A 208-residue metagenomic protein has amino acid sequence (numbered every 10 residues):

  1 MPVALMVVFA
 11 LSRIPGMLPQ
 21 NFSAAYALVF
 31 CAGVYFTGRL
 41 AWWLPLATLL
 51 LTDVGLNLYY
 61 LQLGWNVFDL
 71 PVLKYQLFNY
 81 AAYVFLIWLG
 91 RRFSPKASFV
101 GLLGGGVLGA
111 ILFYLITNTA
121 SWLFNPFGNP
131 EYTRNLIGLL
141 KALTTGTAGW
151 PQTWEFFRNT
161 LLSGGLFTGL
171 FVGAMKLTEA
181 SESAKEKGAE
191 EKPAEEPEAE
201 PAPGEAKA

Functional and structural regions predicted by a protein language model:
M1-P45: Hydrophobic transmembrane alpha-helices
L5, W42-T52, L102-A110, F171: Central hydrophobic cores of alpha-helical transmembrane segments in multi-pass integral membrane proteins
L11-F22, A47-W88: Interfacial aromatic-anchored transmembrane helix boundaries in multi-pass membrane proteins
L11-S12, C31-R39, F85-K96, A174-E182: Structural signal for the C-terminal ends of transmembrane alpha-helices and the immediately following loop
A24-V29, F78-L86, S163, F167-T168: Hydrophobic core segments of transmembrane alpha-helices in multi-pass, intramembrane catalytic enzymes
W65-Y114, N118, V172: Short helix-perturbing small/polar motifs within transmembrane alpha-helices
A97-A180, A184-K185: Membrane-embedded alpha-helical hairpins and interfacial helices in multi-pass inner-membrane proteins
E179-A208: Membrane-interfacial, low-structure loops and terminal tails that flank and connect transmembrane helices in multi-pass
